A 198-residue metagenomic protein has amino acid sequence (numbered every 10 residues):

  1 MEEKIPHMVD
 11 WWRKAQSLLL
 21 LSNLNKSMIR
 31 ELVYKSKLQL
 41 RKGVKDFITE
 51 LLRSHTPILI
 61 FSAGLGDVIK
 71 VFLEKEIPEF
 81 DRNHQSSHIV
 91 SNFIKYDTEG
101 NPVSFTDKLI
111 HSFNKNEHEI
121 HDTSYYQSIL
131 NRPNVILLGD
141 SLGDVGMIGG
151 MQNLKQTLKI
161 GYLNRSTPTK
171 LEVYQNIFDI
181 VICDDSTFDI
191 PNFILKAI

Functional and structural regions predicted by a protein language model:
M1-R53: A metal-dependent, Asp-based hydrolase signature
K35-L59, G64-I198: C-terminal cap/substrate-recognition subdomain and adjoining C-terminal extension of metal-dependent phosphatase-like
